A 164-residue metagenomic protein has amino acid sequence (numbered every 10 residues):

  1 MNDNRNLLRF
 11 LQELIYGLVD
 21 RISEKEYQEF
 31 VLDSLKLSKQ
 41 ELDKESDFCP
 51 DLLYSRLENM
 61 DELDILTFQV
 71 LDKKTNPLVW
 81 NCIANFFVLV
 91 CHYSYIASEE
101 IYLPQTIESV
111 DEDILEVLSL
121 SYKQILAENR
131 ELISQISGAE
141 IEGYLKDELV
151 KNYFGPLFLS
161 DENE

Functional and structural regions predicted by a protein language model:
M1-E128: Structured binding/interaction patches within domain cores
E99-E164: Glycine-rich, aromatic-bearing surface loops/beta-hairpins
